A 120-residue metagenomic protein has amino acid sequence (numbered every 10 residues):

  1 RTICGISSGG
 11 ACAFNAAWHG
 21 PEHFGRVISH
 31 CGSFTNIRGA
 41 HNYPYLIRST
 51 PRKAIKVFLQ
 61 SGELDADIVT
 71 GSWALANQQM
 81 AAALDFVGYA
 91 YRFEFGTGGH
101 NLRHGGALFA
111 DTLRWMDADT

Functional and structural regions predicted by a protein language model:
R1-T120: Non-catalytic cap/lid and distal C-terminal segments of serine-dependent acyl enzymes
